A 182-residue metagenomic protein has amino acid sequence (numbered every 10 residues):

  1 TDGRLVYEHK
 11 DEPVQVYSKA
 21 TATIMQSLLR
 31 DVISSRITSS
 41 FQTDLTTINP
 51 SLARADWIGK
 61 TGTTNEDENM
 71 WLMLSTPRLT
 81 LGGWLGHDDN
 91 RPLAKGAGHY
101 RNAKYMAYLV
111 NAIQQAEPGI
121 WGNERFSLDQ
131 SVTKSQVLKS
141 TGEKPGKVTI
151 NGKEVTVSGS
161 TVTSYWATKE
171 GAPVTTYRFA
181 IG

Functional and structural regions predicted by a protein language model:
T1-T61, N65: A conserved catalytic-loop motif detector
Y7-D11, I48-P50, D56-G182: Soluble, non-transmembrane domains of envelope/secretory-pathway proteins that act on or interact with carbohydrate
